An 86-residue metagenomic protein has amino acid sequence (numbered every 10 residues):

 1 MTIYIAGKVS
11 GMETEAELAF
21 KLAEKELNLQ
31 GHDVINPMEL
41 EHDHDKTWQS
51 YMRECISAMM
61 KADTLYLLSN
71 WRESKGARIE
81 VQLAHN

Functional and structural regions predicted by a protein language model:
M1-N86: Conserved catalytic or regulatory cores that recognize and/or transform ribose-phosphate-containing ligands
